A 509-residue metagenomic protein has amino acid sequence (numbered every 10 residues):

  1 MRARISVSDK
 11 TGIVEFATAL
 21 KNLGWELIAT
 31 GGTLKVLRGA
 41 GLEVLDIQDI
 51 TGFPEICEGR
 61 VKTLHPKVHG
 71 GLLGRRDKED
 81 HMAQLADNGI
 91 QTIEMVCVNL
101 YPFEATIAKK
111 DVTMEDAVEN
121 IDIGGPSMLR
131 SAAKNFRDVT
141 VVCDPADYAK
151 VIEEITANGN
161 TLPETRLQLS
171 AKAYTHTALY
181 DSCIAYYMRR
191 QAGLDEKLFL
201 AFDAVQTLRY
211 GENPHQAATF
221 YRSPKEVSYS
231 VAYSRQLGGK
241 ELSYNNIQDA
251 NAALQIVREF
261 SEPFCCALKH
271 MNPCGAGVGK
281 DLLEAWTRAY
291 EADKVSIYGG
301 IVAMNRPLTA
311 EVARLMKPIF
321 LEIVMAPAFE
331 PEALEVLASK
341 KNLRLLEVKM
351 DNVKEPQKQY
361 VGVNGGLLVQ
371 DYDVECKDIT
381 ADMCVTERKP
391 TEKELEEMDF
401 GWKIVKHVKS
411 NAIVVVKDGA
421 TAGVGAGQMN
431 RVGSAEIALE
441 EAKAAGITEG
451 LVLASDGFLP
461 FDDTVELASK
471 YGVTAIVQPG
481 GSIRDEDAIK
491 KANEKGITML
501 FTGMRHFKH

Functional and structural regions predicted by a protein language model:
M1-I5, M95, Y180-I184, M188-H509: ATP-dependent carboxylate/acyl-activation modules
M1-I50: N-terminal glycine-/serine-/threonine-rich phosphate-binding loop
L27, V44, V139-V141, L345 (+1 more regions): Hydrophobic beta-strand scaffold residues
G32-F103: Glycine-rich nucleotide/cofactor/substrate-binding loop typically near the N-terminus or early in the first domain
T33-V36, T51-C57, F103-A105, S127-R130 (+6 more regions): Short gly/pro/ser/thr-enriched loop/turn and capping motifs at secondary-structure boundaries
R76-P126, R130-A133, M383, E387-E392: Active-site/ligand-binding-proximal alpha/beta "capping" segment
M128, N135-Y148: Mobile "lid/hinge" segments at catalytic clefts and subdomain interfaces of large enzymes
P145-A146, K150-L198: Non-catalytic interaction/clamp surfaces of large macromolecular machines
